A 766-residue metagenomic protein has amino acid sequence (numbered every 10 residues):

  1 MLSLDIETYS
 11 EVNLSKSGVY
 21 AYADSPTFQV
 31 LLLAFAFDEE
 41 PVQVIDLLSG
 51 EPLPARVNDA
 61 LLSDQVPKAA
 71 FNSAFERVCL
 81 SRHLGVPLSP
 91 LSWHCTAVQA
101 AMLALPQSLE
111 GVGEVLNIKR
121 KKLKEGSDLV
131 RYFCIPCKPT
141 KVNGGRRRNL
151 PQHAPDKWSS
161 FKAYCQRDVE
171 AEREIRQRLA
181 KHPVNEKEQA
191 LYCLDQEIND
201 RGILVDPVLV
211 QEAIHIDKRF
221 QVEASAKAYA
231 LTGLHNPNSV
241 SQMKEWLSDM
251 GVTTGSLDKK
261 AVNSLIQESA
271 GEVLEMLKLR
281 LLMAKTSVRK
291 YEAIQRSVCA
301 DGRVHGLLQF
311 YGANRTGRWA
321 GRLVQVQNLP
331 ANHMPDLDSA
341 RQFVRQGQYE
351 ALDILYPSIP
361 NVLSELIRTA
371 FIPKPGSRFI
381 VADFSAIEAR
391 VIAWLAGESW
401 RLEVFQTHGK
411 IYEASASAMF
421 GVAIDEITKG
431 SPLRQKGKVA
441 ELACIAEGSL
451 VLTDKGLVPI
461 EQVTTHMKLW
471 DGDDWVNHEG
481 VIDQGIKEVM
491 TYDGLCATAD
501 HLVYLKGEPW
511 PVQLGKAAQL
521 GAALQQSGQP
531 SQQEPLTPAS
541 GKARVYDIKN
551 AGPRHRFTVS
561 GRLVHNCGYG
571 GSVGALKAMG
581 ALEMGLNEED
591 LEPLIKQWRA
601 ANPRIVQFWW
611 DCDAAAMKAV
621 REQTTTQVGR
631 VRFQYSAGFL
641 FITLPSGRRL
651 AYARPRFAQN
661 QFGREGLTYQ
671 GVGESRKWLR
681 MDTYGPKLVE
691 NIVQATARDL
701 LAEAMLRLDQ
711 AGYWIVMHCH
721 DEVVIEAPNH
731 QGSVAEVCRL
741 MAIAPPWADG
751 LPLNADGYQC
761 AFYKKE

Functional and structural regions predicted by a protein language model:
M1, N58-L62, V362-R378, L450-V451 (+3 more regions): A short acidic-Thr-Gly-centered motif at the start of a beta-strand
M1-T8, V12-L14, S25, V30-A34 (+12 more regions): Conserved "right-hand" nucleotidyltransferase catalytic core of DNA-directed polymerases
S10, A74-V86, L103, K244-D249 (+2 more regions): Short active-site loop/helix that positions an aromatic residue
S25-F35, E39-A180, P335-L337, H408-K429: Active-site-proximal helix-loop-helix substrate-binding element of RNase H-like nuclease domains
L179-K187, L191, L700-E722: Active-site palm subdomain of RNA-directed nucleic acid polymerases
I411-K436, R654, Q661-V716: Generic long, charged, amphipathic alpha-helical segments
C444-N566: HINT superfamily self-processing domains
M584, M741-D749: A common structural junction motif
